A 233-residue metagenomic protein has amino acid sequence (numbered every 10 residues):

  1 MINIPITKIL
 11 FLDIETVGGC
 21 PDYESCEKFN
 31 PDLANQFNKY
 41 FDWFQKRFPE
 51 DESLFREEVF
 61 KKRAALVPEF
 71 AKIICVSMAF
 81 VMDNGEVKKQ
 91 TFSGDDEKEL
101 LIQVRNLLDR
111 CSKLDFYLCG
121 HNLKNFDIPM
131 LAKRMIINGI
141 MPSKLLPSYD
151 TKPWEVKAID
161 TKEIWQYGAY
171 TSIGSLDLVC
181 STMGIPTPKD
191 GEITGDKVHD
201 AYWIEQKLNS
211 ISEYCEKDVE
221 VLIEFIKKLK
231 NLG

Functional and structural regions predicted by a protein language model:
I2-K133: Conserved non-catalytic scaffold segment of RNase H-like nuclease domains
I2-T7, A71-D95, C111-E213, K217-G233: Metal-dependent phosphoesterase core characteristic of DEDDh/y 3'-5' exonuclease domains
